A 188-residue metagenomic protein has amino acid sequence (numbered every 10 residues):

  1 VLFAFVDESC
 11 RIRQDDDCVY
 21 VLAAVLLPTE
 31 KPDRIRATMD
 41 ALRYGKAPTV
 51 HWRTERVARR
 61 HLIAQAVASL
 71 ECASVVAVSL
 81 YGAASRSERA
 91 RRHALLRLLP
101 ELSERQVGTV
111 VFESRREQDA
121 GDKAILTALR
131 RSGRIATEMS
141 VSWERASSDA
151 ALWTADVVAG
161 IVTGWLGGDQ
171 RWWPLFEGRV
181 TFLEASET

Functional and structural regions predicted by a protein language model:
V1-T188: Phosphate-ester processing/binding pockets and catalytic centers
